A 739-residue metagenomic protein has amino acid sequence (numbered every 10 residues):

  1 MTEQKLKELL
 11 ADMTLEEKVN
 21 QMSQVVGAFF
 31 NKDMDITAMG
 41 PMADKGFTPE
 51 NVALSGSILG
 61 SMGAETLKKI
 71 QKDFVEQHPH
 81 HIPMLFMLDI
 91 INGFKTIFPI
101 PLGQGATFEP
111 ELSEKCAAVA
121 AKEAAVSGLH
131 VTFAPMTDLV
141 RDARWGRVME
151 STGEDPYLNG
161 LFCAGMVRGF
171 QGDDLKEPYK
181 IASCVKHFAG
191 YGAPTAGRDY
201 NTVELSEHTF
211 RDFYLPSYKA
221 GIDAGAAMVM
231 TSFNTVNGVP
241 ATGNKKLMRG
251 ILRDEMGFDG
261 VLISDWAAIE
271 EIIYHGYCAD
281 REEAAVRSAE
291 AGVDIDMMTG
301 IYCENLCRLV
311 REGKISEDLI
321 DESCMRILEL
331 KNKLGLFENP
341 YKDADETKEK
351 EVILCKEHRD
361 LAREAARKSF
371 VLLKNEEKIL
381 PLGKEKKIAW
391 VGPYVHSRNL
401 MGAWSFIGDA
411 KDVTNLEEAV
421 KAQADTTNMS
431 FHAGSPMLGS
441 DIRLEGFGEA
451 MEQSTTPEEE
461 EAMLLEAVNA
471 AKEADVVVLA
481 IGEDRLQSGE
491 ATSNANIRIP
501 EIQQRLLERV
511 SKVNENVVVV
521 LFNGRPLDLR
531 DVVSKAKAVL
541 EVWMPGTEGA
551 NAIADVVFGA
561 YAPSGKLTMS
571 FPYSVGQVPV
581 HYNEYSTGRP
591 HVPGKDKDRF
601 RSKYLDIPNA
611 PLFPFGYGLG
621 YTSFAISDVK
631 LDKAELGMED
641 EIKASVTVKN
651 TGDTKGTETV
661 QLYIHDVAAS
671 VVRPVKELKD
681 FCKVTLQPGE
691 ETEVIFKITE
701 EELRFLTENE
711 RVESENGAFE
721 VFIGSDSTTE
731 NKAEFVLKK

Functional and structural regions predicted by a protein language model:
M1-T707, E713-S727, E734, K738-K739: Glycoside hydrolase catalytic-domain context in secreted enzymes
